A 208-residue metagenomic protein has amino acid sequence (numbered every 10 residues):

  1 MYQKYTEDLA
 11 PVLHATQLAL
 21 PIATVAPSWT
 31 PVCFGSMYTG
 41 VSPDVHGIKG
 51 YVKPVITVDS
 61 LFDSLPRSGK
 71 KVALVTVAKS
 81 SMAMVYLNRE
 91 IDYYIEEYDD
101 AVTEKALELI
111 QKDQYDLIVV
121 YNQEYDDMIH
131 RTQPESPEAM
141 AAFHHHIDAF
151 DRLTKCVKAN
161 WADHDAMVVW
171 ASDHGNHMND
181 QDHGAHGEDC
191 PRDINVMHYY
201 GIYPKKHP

Functional and structural regions predicted by a protein language model:
M1-P208: Feature captures the catalytic ectodomains and active-site-proximal regions of enzymes that hydrolyze or transfer
